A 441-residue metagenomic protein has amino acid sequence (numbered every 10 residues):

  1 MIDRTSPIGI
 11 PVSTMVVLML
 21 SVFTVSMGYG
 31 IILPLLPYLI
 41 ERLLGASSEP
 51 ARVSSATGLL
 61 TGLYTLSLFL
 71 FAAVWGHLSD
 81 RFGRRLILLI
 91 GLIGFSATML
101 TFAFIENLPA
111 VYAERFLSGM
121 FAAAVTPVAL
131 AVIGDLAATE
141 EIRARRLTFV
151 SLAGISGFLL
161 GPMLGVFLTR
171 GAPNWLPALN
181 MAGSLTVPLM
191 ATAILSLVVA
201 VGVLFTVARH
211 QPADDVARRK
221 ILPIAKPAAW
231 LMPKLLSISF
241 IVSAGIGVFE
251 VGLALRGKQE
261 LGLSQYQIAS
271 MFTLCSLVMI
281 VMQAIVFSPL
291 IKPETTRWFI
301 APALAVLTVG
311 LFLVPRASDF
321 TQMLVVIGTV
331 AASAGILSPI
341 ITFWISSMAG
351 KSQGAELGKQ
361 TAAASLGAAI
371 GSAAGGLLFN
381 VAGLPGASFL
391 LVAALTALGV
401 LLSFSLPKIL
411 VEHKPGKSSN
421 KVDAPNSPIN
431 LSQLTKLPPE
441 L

Functional and structural regions predicted by a protein language model:
I2-V12, T206-I238, K421-L441: Juxtamembrane intracellular "pre-TM" segments in multi-pass secondary transporters
L35-S54, V251-Q267: Short amphipathic helix-loop junctions that connect adjacent transmembrane helices in Major Facilitator Superfamily/SLC
L70-G83, M282-T296, F379: Helix-to-loop junctions at the C-terminal end of transmembrane segments in multipass secondary transporters
L86-T101, W298-L313: Structural signature of the two symmetry-related core transmembrane helices
T98, P109-L117, G310, T321-T329: Paired small-residue
E114-G154: Cytoplasmic helix-loop-helix junction between adjacent transmembrane helices in 12-TM secondary transporters
R170-A193, L377-T396: A membrane-interface helix-boundary motif in multi-pass transporters
A193-A213, L402-P407: C-terminal membrane-cytosol helix-exit motif in multi-pass small-molecule transporters
